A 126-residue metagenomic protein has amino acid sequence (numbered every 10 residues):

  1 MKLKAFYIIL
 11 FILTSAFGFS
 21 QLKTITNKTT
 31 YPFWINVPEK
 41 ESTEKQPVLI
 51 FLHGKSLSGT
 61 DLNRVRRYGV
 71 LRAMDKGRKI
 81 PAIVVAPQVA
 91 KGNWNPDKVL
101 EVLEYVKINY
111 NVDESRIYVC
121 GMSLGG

Functional and structural regions predicted by a protein language model:
L3, F17-V48, A82, C120-L124: A domain-start/cap signature at the N-terminus of enzymes
K4-T14: Sec-dependent N-terminal signal peptides
L10, T26, E41-S42, G77 (+1 more regions): Generic structural signal for beta-strand residues in well-ordered domains
K23, T60-Y68, C120, G126: Mobile cap/lid helix-loop segments that gate and shape the active-site cleft of serine hydrolases
W34-P38, G69-R72, Y105: A generic local structural motif
K40-E44, G92-S123: Gly/Ser-rich "nucleophile elbow"/oxyanion-hole loop immediately N-terminal to the catalytic nucleophile in hydrolases
Q46-V48, L52-L100: Active-site machinery of serine-nucleophile hydrolases
F51-G59, K107-Y110, M122-G126: Cell-envelope and extracellular/periplasmic
